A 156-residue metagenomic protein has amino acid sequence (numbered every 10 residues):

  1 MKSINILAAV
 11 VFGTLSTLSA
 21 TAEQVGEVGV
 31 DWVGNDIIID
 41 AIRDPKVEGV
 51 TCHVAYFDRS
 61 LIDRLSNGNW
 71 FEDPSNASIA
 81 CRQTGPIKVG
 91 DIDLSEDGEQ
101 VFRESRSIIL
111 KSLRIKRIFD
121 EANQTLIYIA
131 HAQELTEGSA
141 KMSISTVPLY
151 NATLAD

Functional and structural regions predicted by a protein language model:
M1-A8: Bacterial N-terminal signal peptides that target proteins for export
A8-S16: Bacterial N-terminal signal peptides
T17-A22: Sec/Tat signal peptide C-region and signal peptidase I cleavage site
E23-P45: Extracellular/luminal recognition modules and glycoprotein regions
I37, V50, I79, L126: Residue-level detector of short, conserved catalytic/binding motifs and their immediate flanks
P45-K46, P74: Residue-level signal for mature regions of secreted extracellular proteins and peptides
T51-D120: Mature extracytoplasmic domains of secretory-pathway proteins
A122-D156: C-terminal partner/receptor-binding element of secreted or periplasmic proteins
